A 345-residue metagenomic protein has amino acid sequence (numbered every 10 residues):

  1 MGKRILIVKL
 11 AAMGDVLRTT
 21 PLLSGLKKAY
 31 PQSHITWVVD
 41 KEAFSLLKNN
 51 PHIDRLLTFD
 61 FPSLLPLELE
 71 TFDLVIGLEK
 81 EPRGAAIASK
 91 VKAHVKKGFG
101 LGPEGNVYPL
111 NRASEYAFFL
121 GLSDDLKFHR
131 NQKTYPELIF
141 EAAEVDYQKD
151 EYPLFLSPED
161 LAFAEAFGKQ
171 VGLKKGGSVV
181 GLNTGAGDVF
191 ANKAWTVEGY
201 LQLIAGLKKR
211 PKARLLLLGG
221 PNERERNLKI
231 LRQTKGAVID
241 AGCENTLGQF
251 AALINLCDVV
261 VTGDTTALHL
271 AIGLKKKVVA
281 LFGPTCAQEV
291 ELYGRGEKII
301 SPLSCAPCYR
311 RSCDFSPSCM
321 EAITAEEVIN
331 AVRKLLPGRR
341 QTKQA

Functional and structural regions predicted by a protein language model:
M1-A345: Catalytic machinery of carbohydrate-active enzymes, primarily nucleotide-sugar-dependent glycosyltransferases
